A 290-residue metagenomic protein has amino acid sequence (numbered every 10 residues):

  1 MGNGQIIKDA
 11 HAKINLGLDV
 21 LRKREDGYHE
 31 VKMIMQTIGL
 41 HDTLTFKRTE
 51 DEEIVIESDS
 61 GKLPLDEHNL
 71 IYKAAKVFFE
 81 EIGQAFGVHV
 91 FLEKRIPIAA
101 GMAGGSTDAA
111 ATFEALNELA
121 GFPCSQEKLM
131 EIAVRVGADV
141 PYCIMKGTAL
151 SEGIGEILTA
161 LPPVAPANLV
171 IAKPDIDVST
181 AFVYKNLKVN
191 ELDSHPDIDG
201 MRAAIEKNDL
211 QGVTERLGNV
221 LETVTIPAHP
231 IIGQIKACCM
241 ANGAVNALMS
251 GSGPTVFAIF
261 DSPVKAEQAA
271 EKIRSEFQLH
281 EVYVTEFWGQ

Functional and structural regions predicted by a protein language model:
G2-A100, E118, F122-E127, I154 (+2 more regions): ATP-binding N-lobe of GHMP and related small-molecule kinases
L16, L44-F46, I71, G105 (+5 more regions): Residue-level signal for inorganic ion chemistry
M35-I38, A133, C239, I273: Hydrophobic C-terminal alpha-helix "anchor/cap" residues
E50-P64, T112, K207-L217: Short, basic/glycine-rich phosphate-binding loops at helix/coil junctions that contact nucleotide phosphates
F91-A120, A138, V245-F260: Glycine/serine-rich anion-binding loops at beta->alpha junctions that coordinate negatively charged ligand groups
A109, F113-L150: Contiguous, small/hydrophobic- and glycine-enriched helical/loop subdomains that border and often "cap" functional
M145, L150-N246, D261-V264, A270-R274 (+2 more regions): Conserved, helical-rich catalytic subdomain that frames metal- and/or nucleotide-binding sites in enzyme alpha/beta
